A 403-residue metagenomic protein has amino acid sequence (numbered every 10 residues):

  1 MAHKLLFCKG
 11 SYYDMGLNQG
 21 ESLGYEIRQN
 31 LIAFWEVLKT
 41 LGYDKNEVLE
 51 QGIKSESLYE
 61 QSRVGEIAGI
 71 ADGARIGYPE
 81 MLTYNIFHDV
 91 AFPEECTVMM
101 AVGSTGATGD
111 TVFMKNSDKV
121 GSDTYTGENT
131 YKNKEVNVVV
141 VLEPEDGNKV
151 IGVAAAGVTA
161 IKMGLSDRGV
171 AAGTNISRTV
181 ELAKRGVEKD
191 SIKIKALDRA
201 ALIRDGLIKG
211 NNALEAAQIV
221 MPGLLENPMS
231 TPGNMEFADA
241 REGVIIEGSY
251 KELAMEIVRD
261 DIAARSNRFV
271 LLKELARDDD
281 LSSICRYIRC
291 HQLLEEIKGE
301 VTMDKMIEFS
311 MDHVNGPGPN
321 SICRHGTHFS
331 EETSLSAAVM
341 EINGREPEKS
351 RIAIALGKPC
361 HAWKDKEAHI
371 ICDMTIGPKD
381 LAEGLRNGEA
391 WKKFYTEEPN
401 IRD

Functional and structural regions predicted by a protein language model:
M1-E95, S104-G106, K209-I246, R259-D403: C-terminus-biased signal that marks the final domain/tail of proteins
G42-N46, G147, S191, K195: Amphipathic, alpha-helical segments enriched in basic
F87-I192, L335-M340, P347, R351-I354 (+1 more regions): Internal mixed beta-strand/loop scaffold within catalytic domains of large alpha/beta enzymes
N133-V141, Y250-E252, E256, S266: Amphipathic repeat-derived elements
A154-M163, D167-A172, S177, Q218-A254: Structured soluble/peripheral alpha/beta segments that form catalytic or ligand/cofactor-binding pockets
V158, L165-G223, D279-R289, L293: Helix-start/capping segments and mature chain N-termini
K162, R204, I371-D373: Generic secondary-structure boundary/loop-capping signal
